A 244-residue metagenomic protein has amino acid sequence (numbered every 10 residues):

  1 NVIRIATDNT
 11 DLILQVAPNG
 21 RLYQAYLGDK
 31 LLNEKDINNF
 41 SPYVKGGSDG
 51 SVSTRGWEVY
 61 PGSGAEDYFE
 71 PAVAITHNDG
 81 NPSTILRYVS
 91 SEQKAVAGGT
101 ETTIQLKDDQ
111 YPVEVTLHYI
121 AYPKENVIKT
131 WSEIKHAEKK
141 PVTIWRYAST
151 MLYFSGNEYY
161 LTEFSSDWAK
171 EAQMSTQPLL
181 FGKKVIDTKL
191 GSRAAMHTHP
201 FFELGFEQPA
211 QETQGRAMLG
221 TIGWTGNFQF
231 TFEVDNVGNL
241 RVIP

Functional and structural regions predicted by a protein language model:
N1-A6, T10-L12, L22-I243: Polysaccharide-binding surfaces and accessory modules of carbohydrate-active proteins
